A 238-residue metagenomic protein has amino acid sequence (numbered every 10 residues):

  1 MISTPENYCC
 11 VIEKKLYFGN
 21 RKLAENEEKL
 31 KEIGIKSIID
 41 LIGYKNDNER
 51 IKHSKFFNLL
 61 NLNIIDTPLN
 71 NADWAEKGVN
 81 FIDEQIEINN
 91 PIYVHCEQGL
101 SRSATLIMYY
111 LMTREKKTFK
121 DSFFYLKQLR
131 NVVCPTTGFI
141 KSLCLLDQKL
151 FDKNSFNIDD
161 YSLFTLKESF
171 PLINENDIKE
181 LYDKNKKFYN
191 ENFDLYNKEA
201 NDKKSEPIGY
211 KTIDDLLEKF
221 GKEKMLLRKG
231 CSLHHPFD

Functional and structural regions predicted by a protein language model:
I2-V94, Q98, T113-L145, L150 (+1 more regions): Cysteine-based protein phosphatase catalytic domain of the PTP/DSP
L100, I107, L233-H234: Intrinsically disordered, low-complexity segments enriched in polar/charged small residues
S103, T118, K187-E191: Secondary-structure junction/capping motif
S103-T113: Short, small-residue alpha-helix embedded
A104, F151-N154: Short amphipathic alpha-helical interaction/hinge segments
Y109-Y110, Y125, T165, D215: Generic structural signal for isolated residues within well-ordered alpha-helices
K153-D238: Short, amphipathic alpha-helical interaction segments embedded in low-complexity terminal/linker regions of eukaryotic
